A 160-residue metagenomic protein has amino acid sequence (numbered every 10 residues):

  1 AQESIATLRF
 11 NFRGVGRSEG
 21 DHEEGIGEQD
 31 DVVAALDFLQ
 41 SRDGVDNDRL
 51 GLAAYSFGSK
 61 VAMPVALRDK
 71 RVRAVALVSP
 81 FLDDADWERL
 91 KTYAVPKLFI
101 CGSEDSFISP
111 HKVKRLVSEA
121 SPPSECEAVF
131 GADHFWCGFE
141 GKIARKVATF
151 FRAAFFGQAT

Functional and structural regions predicted by a protein language model:
A1-E19: Conserved alpha/beta-hydrolase
H22-D43: Alpha/beta-hydrolase active-site loop
A54-A62: Gly/Ala-rich beta-loop-alpha elbow adjacent to hydrolase catalytic centers
R71-L82: A conserved short beta-strand
Y93, F99-C101, D105: Short beta-strand/loop motif that positions the catalytic acidic residue of the alpha/beta-hydrolase fold
S103-I108, H134-F135: Acidic catalytic loop of the alpha/beta-hydrolase fold
E119-F135: Catalytic histidine neighborhood in serine/cysteine hydrolases with alpha/beta-hydrolase-type architecture
A132-A144: Catalytic histidine-centered segment of alpha/beta-hydrolase-like enzymes
